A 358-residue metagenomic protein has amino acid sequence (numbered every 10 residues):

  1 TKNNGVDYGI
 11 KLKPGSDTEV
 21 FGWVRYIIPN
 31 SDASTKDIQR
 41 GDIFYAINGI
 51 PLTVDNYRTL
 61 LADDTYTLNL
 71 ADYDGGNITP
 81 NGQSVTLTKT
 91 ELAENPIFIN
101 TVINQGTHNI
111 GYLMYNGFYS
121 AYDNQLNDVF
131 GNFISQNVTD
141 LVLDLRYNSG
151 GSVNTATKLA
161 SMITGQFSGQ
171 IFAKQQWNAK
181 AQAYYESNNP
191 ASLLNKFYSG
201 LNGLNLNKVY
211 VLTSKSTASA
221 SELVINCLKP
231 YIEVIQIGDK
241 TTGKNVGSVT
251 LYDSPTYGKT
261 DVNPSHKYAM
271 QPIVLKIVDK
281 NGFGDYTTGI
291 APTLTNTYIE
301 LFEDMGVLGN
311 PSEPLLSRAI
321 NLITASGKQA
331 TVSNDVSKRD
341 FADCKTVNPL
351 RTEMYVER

Functional and structural regions predicted by a protein language model:
T1-W23, T86: PDZ/PDZ-like peptide-tail recognition elements
N3-G5, E19-F21, D63-T65, G82 (+5 more regions): Extracytoplasmic
D17-V20, K36-Q39, D55-R58, F98-N100 (+4 more regions): Short, solvent-exposed loop/turn and secondary-structure capping segments
V24-A33: Short alpha-helix capping/helix-loop boundary micro-motifs
A33-V54: Conserved PDZ fold ligand-binding element
N48-V138: C-terminal, low-ordered peptide segments at domain boundaries
L113, A121, Q125-D128, F133 (+2 more regions): C-terminal "post-core" interaction segments
